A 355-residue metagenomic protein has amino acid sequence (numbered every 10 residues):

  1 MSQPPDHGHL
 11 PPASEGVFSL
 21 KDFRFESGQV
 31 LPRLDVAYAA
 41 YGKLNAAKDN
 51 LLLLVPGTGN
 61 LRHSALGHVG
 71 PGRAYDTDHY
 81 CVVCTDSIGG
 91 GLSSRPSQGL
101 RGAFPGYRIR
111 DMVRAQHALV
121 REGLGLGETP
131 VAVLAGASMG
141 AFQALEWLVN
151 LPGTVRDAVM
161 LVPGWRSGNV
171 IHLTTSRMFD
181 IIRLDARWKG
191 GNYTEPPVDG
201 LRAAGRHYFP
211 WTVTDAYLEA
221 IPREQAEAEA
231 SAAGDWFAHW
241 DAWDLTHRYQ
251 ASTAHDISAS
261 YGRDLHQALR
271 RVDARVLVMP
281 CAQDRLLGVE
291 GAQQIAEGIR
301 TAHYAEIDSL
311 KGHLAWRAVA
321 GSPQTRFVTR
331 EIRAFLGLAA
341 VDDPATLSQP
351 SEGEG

Functional and structural regions predicted by a protein language model:
M1-L54, G355: Catalytic-loop region of hydrolases
A39-Q98: N-terminal cap/lid subdomain of alpha/beta-hydrolase-fold enzymes
R110-A132: Conserved acidic catalytic loop of the alpha/beta-hydrolase fold
T129-V170: Conserved hydrolase catalytic core segment
T154-W236: Alpha/beta-hydrolase-fold enzymes
V272, V278-P280: Short beta-strand/loop motif that positions the catalytic acidic residue of the alpha/beta-hydrolase fold
R285-G291: Conserved alpha/beta-hydrolase "acid-adjacent" motif
T301-G355: Catalytic active-site module of serine/aspartate enzymes centered on a nucleophile-bearing elbow/loop
